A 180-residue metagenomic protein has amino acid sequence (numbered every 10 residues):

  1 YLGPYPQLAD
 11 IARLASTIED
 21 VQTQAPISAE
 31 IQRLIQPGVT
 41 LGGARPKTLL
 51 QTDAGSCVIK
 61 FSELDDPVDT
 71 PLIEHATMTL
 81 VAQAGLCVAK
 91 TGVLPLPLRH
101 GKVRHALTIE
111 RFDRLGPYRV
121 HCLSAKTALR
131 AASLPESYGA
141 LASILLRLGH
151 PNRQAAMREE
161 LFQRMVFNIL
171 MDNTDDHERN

Functional and structural regions predicted by a protein language model:
Y1-R179: Phosphate/dinucleotide-binding and metal-coordinating scaffold of catalytic cores in nucleotide-dependent enzymes
